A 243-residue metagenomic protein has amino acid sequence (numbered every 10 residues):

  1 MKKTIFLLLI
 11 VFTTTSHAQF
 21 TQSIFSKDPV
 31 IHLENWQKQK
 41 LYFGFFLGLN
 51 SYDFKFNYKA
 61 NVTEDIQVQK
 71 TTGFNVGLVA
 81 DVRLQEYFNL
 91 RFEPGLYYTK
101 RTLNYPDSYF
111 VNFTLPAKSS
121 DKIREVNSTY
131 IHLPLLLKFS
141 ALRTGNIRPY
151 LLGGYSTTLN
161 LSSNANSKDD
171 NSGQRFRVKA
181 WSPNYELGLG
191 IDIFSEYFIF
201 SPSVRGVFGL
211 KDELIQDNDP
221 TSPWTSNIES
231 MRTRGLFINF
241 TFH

Functional and structural regions predicted by a protein language model:
A18-G44: Outer-membrane beta-barrel biogenesis signature
Q37, V82-E86, F139-R143, I193-S195 (+1 more regions): Outer-membrane beta-barrel strand-turn architecture
Q39-L41, K70-F74, N127-L133, I147 (+2 more regions): Residues that define the transmembrane beta-barrel architecture of outer-membrane proteins
L41-L47, L90-P94, I131-L133, P149-Y155 (+3 more regions): Transmembrane beta-strands of outer-membrane beta-barrel proteins
L49-D53, L96-K100, Y155-S163, I193 (+2 more regions): Transmembrane beta-strands of outer-membrane beta-barrel pores
N50-N75, V79, A180: Surface-exposed strand-loop-strand hairpins of Gram-negative outer-membrane beta-barrel proteins
D53, F88-L90, G145, Y197-F200: Repeated loop/turn-to-beta-strand initiation elements of outer-membrane beta-barrel proteins
S182, G190, S195-H243: Predominantly the C-terminal beta-signal and adjacent terminal strand-loop region of outer-membrane beta-barrel
